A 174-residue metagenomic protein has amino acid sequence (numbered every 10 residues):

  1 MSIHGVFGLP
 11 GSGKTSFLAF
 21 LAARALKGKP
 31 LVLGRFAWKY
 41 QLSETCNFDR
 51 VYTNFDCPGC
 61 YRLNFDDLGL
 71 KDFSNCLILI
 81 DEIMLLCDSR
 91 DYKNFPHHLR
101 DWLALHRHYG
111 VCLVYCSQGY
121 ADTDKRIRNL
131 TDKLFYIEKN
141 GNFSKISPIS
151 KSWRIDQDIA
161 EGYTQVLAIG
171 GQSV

Functional and structural regions predicted by a protein language model:
V6: Hydrophobic anchor at the beta1->P-loop junction of P-loop NTPases
P10-G11: The conserved Walker
K14-T15: Conserved lysine of the Walker
R24-G34, S43-R50: Post-Walker A helix-loop "phosphate-sensing" segment adjacent to the P-loop in P-loop NTPases
Y52-D72: Short glycine-rich substrate-engagement loop in P-loop NTPases that contacts/grips substrate
D81-I83: Walker B catalytic acidic pair
L85-Y163: Replace "adjacent to P-loop NTPase cores in ATP/GTP-dependent enzymes" with "adjacent to NTP-binding cores
